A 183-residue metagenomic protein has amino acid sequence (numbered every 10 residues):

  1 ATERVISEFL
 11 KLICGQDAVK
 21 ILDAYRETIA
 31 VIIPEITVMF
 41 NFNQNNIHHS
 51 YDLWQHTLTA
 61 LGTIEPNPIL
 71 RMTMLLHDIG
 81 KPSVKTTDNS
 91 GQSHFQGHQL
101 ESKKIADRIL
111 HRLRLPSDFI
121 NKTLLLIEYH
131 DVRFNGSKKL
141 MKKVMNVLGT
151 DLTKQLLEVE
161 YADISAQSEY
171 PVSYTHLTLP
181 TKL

Functional and structural regions predicted by a protein language model:
A1-L75, I79-S93, E101-L115: Glycine- and charge-enriched loop/helix tracts that form the active or gating conduit in phosphate/cation-handling
Q44-L61, L115-P171: Histidine/acidic-rich helix-loop-helix segments that form or flank divalent-metal centers in metalloenzyme catalytic
H77, H98, H130, H176: Histidine-centered divalent metal-coordination motifs
K81-K85, Q167, K182: General alpha-helical segment detector with a strong preference for membrane-spanning helices and helix-boundary regions
S90-G91, Q96-H98, K138, V144: Short leucine-rich amphipathic alpha-helices used at interfaces
T175-T181: Conserved small/polar residues in nucleotide/adenosyl-binding loops
